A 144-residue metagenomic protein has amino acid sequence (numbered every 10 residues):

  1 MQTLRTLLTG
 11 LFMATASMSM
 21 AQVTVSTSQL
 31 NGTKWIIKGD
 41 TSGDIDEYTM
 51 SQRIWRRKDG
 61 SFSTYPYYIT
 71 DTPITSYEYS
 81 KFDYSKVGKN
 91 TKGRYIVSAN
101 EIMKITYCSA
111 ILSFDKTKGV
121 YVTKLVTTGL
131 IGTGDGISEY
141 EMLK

Functional and structural regions predicted by a protein language model:
M1-R5, Q22: Positively charged n-region of N-terminal signal peptides that target proteins for export
L4-T15: Sec-dependent N-terminal signal peptides
S17-A21: Sec/Tat signal peptide C-region and signal peptidase I cleavage site
V23-D44: Tryptophan-anchored aromatic micro-motifs
L30-N31, E47-S51, N90: A short, compositionally biased
W35, S51-D59: Short polybasic amphipathic segments
D40, R57-K118: Contiguous, well-ordered beta-strand patches that form the walls/edges of small beta-barrel/beta-sandwich domains
Y65-T72, K116-K144: Edge beta-strand at a domain terminus
